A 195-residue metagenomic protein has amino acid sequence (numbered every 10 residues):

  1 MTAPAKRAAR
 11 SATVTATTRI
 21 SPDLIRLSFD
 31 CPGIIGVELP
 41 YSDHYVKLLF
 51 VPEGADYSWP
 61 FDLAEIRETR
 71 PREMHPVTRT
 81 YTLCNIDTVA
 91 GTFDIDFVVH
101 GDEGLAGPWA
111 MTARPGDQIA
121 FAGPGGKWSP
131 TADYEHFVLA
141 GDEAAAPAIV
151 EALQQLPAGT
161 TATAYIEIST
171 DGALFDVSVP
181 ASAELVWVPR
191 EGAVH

Functional and structural regions predicted by a protein language model:
M1-H195: Extended, composition-driven regions rather than compact fold-specific motifs
